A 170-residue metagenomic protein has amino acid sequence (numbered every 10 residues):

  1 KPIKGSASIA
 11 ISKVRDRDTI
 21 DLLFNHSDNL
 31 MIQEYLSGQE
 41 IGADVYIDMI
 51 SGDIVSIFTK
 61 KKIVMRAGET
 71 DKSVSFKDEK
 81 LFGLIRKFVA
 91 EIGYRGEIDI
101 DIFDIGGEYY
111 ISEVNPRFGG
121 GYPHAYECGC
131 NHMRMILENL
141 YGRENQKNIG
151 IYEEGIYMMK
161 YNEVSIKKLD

Functional and structural regions predicted by a protein language model:
K1, K60-K62, R117, K160: Basic side chains
K1-S12: A conserved helix-loop-beta module that forms one wall/lid of the active-site cleft in ATP-utilizing catalytic domains
G5-S6, V64-A67, R117-G120: A short, flexible beta-alpha/helix-coil linker loop
I9, T70, Y122: Generic anion/oxyanion-binding catalytic loop in active/binding sites
S12-G93, F103-D104, E108-Y110: Phosphate-binding site of ATP-dependent enzymes
K77-D170: ATP-dependent carboxylate activation and anion-phosphoryl transfer catalytic cores that bind Mg-ATP to form
